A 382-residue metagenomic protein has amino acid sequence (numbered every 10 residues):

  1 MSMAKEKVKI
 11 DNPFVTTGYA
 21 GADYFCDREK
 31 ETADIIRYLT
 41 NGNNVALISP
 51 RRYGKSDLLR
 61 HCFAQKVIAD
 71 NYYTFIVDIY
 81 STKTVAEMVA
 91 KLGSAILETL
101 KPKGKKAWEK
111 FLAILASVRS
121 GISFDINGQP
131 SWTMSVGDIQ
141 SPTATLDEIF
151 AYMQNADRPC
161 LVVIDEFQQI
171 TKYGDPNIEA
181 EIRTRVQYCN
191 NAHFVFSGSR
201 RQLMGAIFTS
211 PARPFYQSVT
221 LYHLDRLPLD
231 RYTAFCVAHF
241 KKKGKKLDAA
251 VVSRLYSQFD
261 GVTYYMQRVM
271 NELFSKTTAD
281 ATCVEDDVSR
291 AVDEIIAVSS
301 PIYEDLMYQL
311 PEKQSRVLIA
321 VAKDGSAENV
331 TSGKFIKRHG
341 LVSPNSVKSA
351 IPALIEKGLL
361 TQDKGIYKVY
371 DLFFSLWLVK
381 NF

Functional and structural regions predicted by a protein language model:
M1-V45, P50, I68, T361: A short, basic N-terminal segment
S2-K7, D11-N12, A297, P301-F382: C-terminal leucine-rich, beta-strand-based interaction scaffolds used for sensing/assembly
L39-T40, Q168, D260, F274 (+2 more regions): Short, locally clustered residues in the helix-turn-helix/winged-helix DNA-binding domain
N43-N44, I48-Y53, D57-L161: P-loop NTPase nucleotide-binding core
W132-R200, T209: Conserved Walker B catalytic segment
R201-V219: Short regulatory helix/loop adjacent to the ATP-binding pocket of P-loop NTPases
T220-R231: Conserved AAA+ ATPase "SRH/arginine-finger" region at the nucleotide-binding site
V237-P301, E312: Amphipathic alpha-helical "lid/sensor" segments that cap RecA-like P-loop NTPase cores
